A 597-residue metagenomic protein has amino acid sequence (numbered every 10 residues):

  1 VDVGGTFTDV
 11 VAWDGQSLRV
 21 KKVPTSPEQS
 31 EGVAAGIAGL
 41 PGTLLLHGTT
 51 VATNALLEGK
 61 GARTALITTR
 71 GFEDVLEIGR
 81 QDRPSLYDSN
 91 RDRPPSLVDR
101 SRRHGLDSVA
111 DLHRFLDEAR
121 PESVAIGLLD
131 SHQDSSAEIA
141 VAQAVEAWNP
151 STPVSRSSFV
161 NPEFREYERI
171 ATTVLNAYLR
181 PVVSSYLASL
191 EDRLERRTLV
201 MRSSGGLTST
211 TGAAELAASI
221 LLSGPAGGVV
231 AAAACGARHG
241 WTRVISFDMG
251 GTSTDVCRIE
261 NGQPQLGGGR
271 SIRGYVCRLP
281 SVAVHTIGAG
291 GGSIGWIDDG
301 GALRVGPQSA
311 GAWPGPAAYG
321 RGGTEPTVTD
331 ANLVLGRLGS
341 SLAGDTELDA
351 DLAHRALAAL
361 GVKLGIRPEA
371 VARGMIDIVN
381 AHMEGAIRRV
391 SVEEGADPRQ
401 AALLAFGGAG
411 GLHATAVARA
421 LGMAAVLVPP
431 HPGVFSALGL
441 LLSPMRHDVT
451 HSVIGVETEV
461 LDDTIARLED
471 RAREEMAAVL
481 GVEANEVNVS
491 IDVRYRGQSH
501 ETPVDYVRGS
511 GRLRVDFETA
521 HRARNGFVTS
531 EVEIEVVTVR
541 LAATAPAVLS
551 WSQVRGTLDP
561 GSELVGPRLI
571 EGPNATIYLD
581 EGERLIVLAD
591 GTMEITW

Functional and structural regions predicted by a protein language model:
V1-Q29, D82-A110, E347-L348, P444-G455: Short glycine-rich, Thr/Ser-proximal phosphate-binding strand/loop in the N-terminal lobe of ATP-dependent enzymes
V1-R63, S108-G127, E138-S157, P181-R202 (+7 more regions): N-terminal glycine/serine-rich phosphate-binding loop of ATP-dependent small-molecule kinases, especially carbohydrate
V11-W13, L57-A62, T68, V75-D82 (+15 more regions): Short acidic, glycine/serine/threonine-rich loops at helix termini
S30, A34, S157-R165, R169 (+4 more regions): ATP-dependent carbohydrate kinase catalytic cores
A62-L106, S157-N161, G439: Active-site phosphate-binding/coordination module
E118-E122, G228, C235, G251 (+8 more regions): C-terminal, non-catalytic interaction/recognition modules in large multi-subunit enzymes and RNPs
G127-T173, A177, Y506, V536-V554 (+2 more regions): Terminal amphipathic helices with adjacent charged low-complexity linkers/tails
